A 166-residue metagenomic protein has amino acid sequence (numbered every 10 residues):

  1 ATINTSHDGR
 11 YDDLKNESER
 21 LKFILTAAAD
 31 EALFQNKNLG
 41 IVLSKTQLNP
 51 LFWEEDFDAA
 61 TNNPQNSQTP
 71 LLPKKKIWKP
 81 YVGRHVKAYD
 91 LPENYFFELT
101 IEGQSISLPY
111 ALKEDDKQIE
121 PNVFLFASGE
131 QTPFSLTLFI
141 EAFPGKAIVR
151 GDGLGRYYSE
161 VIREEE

Functional and structural regions predicted by a protein language model:
T5, G9-D12, N16-E19, K45-E166: N-terminal helix-rich module
D12-G40: Membrane-proximal N-terminal amphipathic helix
